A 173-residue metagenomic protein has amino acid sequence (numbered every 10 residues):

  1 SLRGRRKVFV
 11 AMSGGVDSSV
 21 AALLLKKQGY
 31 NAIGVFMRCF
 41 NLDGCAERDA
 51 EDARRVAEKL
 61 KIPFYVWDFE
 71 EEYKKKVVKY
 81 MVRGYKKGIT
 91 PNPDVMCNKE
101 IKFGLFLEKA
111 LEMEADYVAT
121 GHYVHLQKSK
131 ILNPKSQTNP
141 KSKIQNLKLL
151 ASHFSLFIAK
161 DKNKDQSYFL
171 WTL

Functional and structural regions predicted by a protein language model:
S1-S129, A151-W171: ATP-dependent adenylation/nucleotidyltransferase module used to activate substrates
K130-H153: Arg/Gly-rich low-complexity intrinsically disordered repeat tracts
